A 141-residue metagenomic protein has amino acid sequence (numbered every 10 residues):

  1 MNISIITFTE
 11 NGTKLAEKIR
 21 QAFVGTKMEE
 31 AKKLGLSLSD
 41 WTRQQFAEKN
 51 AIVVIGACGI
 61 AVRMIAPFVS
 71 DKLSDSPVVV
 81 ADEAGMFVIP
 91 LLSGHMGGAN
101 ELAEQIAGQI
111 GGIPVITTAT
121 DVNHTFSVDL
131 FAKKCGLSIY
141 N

Functional and structural regions predicted by a protein language model:
M1-M28: N-terminal basic/disordered segments at the start of proteins
I3, T7, P77, F87 (+2 more regions): N-terminal loops that bind phosphate or other acidic moieties and the adjacent beta-alpha structural core
G12-L15, I60-M64, A99: Short glycine/serine/threonine-rich phosphate/pyrophosphate-binding segments that cradle anionic phosphate groups
T26-Q44, I139: A short, well-structured beta->alpha microelement
K27-K32, V53-G56, V80-A81, P114-T118: General beta-strand structural signal in soluble alpha/beta enzymes
W41-A61: Short, structured active-site "lid" loops
V69-G94, E101-T117: Short, acidic/small-residue loops that bind anionic groups at enzyme active sites
G97-N141: Internal alpha/beta core interface subdomains
